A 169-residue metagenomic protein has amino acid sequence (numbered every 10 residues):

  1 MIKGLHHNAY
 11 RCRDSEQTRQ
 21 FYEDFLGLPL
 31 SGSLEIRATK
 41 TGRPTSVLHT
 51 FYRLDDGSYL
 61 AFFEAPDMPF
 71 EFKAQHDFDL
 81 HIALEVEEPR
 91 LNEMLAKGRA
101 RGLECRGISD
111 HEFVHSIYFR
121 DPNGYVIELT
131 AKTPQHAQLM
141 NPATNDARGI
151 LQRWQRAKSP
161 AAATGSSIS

Functional and structural regions predicted by a protein language model:
M1-I2, A74-H76: Short, flexible turn/loop "capping" segments at secondary-structure junctions
M1-R13: Short, extreme N-terminal leader segments that mark the start of a protein/domain
H6, V47, F113-H115: Short loop/turn microsegments at loop-to-beta-strand junctions
R11-Y59: Core segments of cupin and vicinal oxygen chelate
D14-E16, D77, I82-V126, A131-A137 (+1 more regions): Vicinal oxygen chelate
D55-Y59, D67, P89-L91: Short, charged/polar surface micro-motifs in flexible loops or helix N-caps
Y59-F62, E128-L129: Short glycine-/small-residue motifs
